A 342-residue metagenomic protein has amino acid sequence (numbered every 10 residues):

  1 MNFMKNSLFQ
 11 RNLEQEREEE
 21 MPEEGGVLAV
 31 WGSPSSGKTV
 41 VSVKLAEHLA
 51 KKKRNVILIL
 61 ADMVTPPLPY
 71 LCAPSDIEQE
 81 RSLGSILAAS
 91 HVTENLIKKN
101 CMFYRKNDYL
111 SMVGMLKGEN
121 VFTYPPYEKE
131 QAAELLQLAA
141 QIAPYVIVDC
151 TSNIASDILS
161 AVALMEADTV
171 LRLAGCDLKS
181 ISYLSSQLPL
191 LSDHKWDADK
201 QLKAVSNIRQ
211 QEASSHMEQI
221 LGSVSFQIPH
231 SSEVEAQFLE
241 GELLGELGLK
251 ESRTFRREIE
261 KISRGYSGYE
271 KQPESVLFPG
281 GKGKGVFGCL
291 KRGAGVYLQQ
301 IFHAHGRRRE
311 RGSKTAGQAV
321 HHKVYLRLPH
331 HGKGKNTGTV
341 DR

Functional and structural regions predicted by a protein language model:
M1-S33: Extreme N-terminal, non-catalytic leader segments that precede Walker-type/kinase nucleotide-binding cores
G37: Conserved glycine(s) of the Walker
V41: Hydrophobic positions on the alpha1 helix immediately C-terminal to the Walker A/P-loop
K52, V56-S111: Phosphate-binding loop that captures ATP/GTP phosphates
N95-K106, M112-I154: Cytosolic-facing regulatory segments adjacent to core modules
I158-D177: Inter-motif core of Ras-like GTPase G domains
V205-L249, I259: Beta-strand-loop-alpha "switch" segments that mediate conformational coupling across diverse proteins
E240-G312, A316-R342: NTP-binding/hydrolysis catalytic cores, primarily Walker-type P-loop NTPases
